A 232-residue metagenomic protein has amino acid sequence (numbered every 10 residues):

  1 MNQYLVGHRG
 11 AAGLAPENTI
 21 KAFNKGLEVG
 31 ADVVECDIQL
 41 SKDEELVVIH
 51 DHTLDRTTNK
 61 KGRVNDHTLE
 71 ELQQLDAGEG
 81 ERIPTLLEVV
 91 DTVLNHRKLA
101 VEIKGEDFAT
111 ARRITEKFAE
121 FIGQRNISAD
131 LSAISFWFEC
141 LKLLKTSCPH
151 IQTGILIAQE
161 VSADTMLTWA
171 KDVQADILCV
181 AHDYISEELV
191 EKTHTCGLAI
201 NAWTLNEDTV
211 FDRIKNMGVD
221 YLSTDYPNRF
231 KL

Functional and structural regions predicted by a protein language model:
M1-L232: Phosphate-group recognition and catalysis centered on beta-loop-alpha active-site segments
